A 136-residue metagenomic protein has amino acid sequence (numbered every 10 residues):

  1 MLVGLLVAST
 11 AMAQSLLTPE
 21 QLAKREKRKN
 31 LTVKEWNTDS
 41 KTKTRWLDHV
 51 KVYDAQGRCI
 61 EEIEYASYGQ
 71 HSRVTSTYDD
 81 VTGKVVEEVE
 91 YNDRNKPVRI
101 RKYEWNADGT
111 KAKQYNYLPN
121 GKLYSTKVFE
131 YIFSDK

Functional and structural regions predicted by a protein language model:
M1-V3: Sec-dependent signal peptide recognition, specifically the positively charged N-region followed immediately by
A8-T10: N-terminal signal peptide c-region/cleavage motif recognized by signal peptidases
Q14-K136: Buried hydrophobic residues that stabilize the cores of well-folded domains
